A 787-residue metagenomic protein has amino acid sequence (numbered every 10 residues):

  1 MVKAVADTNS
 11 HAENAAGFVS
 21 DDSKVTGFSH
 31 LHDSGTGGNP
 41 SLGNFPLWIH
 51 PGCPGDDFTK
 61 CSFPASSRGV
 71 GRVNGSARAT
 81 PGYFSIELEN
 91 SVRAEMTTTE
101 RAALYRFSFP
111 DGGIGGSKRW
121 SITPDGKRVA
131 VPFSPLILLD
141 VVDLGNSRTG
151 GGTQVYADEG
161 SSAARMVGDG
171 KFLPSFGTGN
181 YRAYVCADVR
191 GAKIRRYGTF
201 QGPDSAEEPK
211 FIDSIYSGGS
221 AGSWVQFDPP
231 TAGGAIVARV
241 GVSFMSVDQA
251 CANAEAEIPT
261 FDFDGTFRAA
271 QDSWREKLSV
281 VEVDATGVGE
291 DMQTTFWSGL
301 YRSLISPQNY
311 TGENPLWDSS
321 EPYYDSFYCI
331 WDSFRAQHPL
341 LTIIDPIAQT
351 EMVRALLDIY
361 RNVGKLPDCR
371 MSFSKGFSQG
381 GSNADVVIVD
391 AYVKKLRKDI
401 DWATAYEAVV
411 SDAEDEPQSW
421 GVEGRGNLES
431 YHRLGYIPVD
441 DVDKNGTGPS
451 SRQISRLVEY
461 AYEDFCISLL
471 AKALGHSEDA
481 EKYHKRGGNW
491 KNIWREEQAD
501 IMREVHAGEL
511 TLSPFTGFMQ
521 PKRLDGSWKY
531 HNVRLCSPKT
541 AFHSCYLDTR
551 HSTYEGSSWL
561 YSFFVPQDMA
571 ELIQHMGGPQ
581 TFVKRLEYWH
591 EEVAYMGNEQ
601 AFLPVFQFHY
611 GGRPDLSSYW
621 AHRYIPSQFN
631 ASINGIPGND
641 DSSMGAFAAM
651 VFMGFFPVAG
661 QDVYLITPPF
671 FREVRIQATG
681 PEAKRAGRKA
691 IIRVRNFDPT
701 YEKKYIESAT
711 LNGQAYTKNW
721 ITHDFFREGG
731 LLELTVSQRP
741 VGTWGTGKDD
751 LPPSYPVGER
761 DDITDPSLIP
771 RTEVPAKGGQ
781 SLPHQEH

Functional and structural regions predicted by a protein language model:
M1-H338, T342-T350, R354-V386, Y392-D443 (+14 more regions): Accessory carbohydrate-recognition regions in carbohydrate-active enzymes
E463: ATP-dependent phospho-/nucleotidyl transfer catalytic cores
E497-P521: Selective recognition of specific alpha-helical transmembrane segments in multi-pass small-molecule
F670-G729: C-terminal structured "cap/appendage" subdomains that terminate the fold
